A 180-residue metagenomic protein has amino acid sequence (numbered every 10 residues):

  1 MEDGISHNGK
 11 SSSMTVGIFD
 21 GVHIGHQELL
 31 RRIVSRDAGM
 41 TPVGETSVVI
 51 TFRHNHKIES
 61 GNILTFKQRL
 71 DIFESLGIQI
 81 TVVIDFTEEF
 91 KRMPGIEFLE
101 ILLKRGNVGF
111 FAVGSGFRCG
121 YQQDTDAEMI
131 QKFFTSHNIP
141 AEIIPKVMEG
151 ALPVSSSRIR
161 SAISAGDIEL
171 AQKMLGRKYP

Functional and structural regions predicted by a protein language model:
M1-P180: Nucleotidyltransferase catalytic core that binds NTPs
